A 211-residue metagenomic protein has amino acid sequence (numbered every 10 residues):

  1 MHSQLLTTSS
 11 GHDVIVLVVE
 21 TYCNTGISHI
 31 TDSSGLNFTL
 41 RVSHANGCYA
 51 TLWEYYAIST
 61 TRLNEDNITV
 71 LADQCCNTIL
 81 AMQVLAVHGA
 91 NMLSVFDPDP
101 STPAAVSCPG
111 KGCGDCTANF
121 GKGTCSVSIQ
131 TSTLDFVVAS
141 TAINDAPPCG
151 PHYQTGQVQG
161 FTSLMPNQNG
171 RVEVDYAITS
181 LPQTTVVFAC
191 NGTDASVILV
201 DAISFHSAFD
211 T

Functional and structural regions predicted by a protein language model:
M1-T211: Primarily extracytoplasmic/secreted proteins and surface-exposed domains characterized by disulfide-bonded cysteine
